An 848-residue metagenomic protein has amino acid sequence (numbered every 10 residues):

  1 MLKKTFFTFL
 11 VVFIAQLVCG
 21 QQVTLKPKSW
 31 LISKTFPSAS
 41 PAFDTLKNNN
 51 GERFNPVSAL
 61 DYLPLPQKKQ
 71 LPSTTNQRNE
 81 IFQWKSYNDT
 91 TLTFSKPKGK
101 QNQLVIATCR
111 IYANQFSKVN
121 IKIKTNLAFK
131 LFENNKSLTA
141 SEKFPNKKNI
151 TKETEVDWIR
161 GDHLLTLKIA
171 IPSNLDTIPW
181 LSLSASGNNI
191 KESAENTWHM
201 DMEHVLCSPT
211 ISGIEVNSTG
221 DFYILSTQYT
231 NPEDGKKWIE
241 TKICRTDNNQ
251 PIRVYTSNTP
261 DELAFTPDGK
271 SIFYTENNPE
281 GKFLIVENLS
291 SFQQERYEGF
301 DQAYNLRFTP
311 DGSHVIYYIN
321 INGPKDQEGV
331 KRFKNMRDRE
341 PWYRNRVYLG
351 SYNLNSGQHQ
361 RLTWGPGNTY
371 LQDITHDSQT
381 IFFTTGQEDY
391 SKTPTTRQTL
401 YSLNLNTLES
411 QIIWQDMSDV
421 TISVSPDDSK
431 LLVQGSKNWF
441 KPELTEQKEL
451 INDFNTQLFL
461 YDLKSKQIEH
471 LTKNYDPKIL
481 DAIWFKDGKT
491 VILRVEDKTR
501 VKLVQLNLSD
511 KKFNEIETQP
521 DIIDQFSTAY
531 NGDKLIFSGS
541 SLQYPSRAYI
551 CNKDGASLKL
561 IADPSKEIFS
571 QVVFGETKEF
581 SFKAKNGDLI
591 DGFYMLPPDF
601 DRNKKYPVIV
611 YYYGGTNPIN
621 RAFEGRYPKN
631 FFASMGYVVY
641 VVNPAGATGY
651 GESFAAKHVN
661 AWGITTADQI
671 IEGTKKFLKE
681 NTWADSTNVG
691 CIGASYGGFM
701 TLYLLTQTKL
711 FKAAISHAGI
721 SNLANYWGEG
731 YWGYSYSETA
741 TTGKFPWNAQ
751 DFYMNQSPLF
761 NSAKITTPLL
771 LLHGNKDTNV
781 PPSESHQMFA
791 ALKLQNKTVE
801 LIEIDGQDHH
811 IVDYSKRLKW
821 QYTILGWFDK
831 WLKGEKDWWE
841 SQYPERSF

Functional and structural regions predicted by a protein language model:
L17, Q21-T91, K168-M202, C207: Accessory carbohydrate-binding/adhesion or oligomerization-edge regions at the termini of glycan-active proteins
A113, K118-L131, L165: Aromatic-lined ligand-binding clefts that engage carbohydrates, nucleic acids, or primary amines
E133-W180: Beta-strand-rich ligand-recognition modules
C207-S208, T227-E240, Y255-P260, F273-I285 (+11 more regions): A flexible loop/linker signature enriched in serine peptidases of the S9 family
S212-S218, F222-T227, T241, I316-Y318 (+8 more regions): Non-catalytic accessory segments flanking enzyme active sites
I214-Y223, E262-S271, L306-H314, Q372-T380 (+4 more regions): Blade-terminus and WD-like Trp-Asp/Gly-His loop motifs, strongest in beta-propeller folds
P564-T687, A694, G728-G733: Cap/lid segment of the alpha/beta-hydrolase catalytic domain
V641-F848: Active-site-proximal cap/loop segments of hydrolase catalytic domains
